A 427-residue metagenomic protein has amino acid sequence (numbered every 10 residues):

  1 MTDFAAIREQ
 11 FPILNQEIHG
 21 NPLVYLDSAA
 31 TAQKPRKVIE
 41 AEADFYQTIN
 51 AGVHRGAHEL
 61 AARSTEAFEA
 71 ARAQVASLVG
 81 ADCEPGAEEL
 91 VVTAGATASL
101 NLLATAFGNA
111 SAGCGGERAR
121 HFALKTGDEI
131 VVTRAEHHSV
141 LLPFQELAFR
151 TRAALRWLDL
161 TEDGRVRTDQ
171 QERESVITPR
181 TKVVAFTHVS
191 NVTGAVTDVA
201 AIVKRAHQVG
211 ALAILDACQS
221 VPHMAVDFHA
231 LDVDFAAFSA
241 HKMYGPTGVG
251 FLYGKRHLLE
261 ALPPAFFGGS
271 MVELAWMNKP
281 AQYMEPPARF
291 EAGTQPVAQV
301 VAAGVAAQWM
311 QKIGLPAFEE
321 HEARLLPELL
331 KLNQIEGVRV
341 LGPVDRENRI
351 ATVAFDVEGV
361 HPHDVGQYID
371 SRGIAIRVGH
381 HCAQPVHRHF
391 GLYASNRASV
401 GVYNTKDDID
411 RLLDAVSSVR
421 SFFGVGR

Functional and structural regions predicted by a protein language model:
M1-R427: Pyridoxal 5′-phosphate
